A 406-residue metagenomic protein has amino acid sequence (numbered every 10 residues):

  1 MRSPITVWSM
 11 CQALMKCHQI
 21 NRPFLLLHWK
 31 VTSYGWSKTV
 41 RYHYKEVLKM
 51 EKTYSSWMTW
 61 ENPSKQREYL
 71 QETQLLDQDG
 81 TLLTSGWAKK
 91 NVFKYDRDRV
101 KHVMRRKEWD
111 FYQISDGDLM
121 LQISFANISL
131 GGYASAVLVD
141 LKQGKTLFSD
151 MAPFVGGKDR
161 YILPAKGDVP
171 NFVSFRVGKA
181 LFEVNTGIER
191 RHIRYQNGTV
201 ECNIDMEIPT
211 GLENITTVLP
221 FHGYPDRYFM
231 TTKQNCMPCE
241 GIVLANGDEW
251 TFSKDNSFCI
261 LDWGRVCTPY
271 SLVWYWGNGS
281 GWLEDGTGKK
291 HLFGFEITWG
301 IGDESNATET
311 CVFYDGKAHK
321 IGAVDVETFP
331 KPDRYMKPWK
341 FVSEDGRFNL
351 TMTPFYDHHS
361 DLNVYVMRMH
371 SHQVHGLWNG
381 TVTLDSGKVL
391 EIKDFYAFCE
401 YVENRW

Functional and structural regions predicted by a protein language model:
L14, L25-L27, L48: Leucine-biased recognition of intrinsically disordered, low-complexity hydrophobic segments
H18-N21, H28, Y42-Y44: Intrinsic-disorder-associated, low-complexity terminal segments enriched in Asp/Asn/His/Tyr and depleted of Lys/Arg
S33-K49: Short, Lys/Arg-enriched N-terminal segments with co-localized hydrophobic residues within the first ~10-30 amino acids
E51-W406: Structured soluble/peripheral alpha/beta segments that form catalytic or ligand/cofactor-binding pockets
